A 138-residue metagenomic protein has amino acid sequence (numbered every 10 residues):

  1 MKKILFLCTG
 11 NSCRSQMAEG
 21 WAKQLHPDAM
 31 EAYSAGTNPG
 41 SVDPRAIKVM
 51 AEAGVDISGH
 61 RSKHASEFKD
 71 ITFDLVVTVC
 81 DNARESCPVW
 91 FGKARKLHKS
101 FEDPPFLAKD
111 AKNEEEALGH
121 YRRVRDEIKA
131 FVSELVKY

Functional and structural regions predicted by a protein language model:
M1-E67: Conserved active-site segments centered on acidic
S12, D81-R84: Short glycine-rich anion-binding loops that position phosphate/pyrophosphate groups of nucleotides and phosphorylated
G36, C80, S100-E102: Residues at the C-termini of beta-strands that transition into short coil/loop
G40-V42, A83-S86: Short, charged/polar "capping" segments at the starts of alpha-helices and the immediately preceding loops
D74: Conserved acidic residues
R84-Y138: Phosphate-binding/catalytic loops
